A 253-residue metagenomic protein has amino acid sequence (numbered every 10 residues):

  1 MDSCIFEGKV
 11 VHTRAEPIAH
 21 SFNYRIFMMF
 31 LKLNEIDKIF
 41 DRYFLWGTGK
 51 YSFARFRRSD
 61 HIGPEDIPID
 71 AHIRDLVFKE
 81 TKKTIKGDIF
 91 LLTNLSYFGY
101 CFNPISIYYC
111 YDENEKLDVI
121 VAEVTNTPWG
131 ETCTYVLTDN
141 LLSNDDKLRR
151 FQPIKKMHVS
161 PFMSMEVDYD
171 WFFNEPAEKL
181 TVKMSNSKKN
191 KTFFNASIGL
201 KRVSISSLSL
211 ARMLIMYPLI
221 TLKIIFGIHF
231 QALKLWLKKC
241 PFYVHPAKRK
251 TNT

Functional and structural regions predicted by a protein language model:
M1-T253: Mature, function-bearing regions of proteins
